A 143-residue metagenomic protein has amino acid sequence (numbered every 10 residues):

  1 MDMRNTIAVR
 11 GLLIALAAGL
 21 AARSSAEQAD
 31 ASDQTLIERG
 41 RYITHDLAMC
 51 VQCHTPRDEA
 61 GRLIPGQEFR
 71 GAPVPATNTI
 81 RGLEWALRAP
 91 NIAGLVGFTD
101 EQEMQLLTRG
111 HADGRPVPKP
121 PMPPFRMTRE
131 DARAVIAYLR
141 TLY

Functional and structural regions predicted by a protein language model:
M1-I7: N-terminal secretory signal peptides that target proteins for export/translocation
R10-G19: Bacterial N-terminal signal peptides
S24-H45, A60-R62: Electrostatic cytochrome c docking/interface patches
G40, L47-R57, E103, V135 (+1 more regions): The canonical Cys-X-X-Cys-His
A48, F69-Q105, P123-R133: Electron-transfer interface patches adjacent to heme c in soluble/periplasmic c-type cytochromes and di-/multiheme
R62-F69: Short cysteine/histidine-rich zinc-coordinating motifs and their immediately flanking basic loops
R109-D113: Glycine-rich, acidic and aromatic/proline-enriched surface loops and short helix-turn segments that act as binding
V117-P123: Surface-exposed aromatic
